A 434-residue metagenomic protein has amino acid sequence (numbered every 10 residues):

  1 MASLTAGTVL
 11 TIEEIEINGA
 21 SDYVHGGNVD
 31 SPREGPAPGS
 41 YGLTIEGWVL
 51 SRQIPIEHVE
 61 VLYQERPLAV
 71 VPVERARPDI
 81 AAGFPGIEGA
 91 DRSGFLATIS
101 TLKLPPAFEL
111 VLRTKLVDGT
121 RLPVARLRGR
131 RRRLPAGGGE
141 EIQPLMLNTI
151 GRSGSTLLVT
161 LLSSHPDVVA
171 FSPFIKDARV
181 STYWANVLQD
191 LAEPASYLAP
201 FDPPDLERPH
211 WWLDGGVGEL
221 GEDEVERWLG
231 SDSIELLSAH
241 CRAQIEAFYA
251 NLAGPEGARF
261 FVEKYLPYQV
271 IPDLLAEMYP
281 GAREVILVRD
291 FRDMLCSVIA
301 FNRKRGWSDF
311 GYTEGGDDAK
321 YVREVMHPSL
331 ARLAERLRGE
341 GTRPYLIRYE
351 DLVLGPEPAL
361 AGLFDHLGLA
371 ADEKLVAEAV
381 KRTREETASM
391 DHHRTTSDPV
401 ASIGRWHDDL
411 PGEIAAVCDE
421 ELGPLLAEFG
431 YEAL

Functional and structural regions predicted by a protein language model:
M1-I17, L112, R133-M146, I299-R303 (+5 more regions): PAPS-dependent sulfotransferases, especially Golgi type II membrane carbohydrate sulfotransferases
A2-A136: Basic, ligand-binding patches in group-transfer machinery, especially extracytoplasmic/periplasmic segments
T149: The Walker A (P-loop) glycine that initiates the GxxxxGKT/S ATP-binding motif of P-loop NTPases
R152-S153: ATP-binding Walker
T156-V168: A conserved segment at the C-terminal end of the G1
V169-S172, Y345: Conserved catalytic segments around the Walker B and adjacent sensor/switch elements of P-loop NTPase domains
P173-F261, R305-T313: PAPS-dependent sulfation machinery
R227-G230, L236, C241, Y249-L375 (+1 more regions): PAPS-dependent sulfotransferase catalytic domain
